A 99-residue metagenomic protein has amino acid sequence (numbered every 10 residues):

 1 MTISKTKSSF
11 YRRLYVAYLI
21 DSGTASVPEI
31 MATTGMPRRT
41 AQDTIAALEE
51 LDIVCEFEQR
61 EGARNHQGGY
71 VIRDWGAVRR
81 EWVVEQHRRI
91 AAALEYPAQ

Functional and structural regions predicted by a protein language model:
I3-F10, S26, E56-V83: Short, cationic-aromatic polyanion-contact patches
Y11-Y18: Pre-recognition alpha-helix immediately N-terminal to the DNA-recognition helix within helix-turn-helix or winged-helix
L19-G23: Short helix-capping/turn signature of helix-turn-helix
I30-A32: The alpha-helix within a helix-turn-helix
A41-Q42: Helix-turn-helix DNA-binding helix
I45-E50: Residue-level detection of the helix-turn-helix DNA-binding "recognition helix"
W75-Q99: Helix-turn-helix/homeodomain-like alpha-helical modules used for DNA recognition and transcription-factor dimerization
